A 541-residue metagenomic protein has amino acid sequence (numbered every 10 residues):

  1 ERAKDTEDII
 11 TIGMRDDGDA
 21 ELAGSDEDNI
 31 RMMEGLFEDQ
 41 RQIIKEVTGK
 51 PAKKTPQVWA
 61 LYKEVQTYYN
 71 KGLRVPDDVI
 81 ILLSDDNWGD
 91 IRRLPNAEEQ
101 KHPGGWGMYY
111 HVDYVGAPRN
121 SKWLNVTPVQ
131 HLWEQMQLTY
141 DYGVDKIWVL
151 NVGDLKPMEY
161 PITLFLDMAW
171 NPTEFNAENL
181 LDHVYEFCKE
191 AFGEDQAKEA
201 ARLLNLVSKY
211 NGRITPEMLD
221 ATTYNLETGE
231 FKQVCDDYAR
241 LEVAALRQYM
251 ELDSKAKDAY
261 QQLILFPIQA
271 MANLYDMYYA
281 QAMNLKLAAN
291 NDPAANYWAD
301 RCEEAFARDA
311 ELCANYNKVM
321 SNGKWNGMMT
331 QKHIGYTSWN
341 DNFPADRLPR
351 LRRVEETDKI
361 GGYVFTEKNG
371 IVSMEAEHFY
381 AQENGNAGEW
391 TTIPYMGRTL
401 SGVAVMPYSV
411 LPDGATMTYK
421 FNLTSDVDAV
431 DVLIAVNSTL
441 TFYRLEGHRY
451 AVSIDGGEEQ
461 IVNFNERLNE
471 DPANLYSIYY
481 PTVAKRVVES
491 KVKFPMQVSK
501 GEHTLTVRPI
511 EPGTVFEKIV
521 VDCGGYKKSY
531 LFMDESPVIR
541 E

Functional and structural regions predicted by a protein language model:
E1-P103, K232-C235, A239-A259, L274: Gly/Pro-rich turn-and-neighbor structural signature
E7-T11, K54-V58, D78-I81, G105-G107 (+8 more regions): Beta-sheet entry/capping signal
M14-G18, L61-V65, L83-N87, Y110-Y114 (+8 more regions): Short, flexible loop/turn elements at secondary-structure junctions
D17-L22, E64-Y69, W88-I91, E98 (+9 more regions): Flexible loop/turn segments at secondary-structure boundaries
V47, T67-K71, D78, L94-A97 (+6 more regions): Generic recognition of flexible, low-complexity loop/linker segments
L83-G89, P95-S254: Structured mid-domain segments that build the active-site/substrate or prosthetic-cofactor binding neighborhood
N179-S425, V430-I434: Catalytic domains of carbohydrate-active enzymes that cleave complex glycans
S338-E541: Extracytoplasmic
